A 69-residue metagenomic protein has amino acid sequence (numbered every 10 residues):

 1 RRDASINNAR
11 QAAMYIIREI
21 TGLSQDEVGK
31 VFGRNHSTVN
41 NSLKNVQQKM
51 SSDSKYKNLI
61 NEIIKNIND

Functional and structural regions predicted by a protein language model:
R2-D69: Terminal-proximal interaction/regulatory segments of ATP-powered molecular machines
